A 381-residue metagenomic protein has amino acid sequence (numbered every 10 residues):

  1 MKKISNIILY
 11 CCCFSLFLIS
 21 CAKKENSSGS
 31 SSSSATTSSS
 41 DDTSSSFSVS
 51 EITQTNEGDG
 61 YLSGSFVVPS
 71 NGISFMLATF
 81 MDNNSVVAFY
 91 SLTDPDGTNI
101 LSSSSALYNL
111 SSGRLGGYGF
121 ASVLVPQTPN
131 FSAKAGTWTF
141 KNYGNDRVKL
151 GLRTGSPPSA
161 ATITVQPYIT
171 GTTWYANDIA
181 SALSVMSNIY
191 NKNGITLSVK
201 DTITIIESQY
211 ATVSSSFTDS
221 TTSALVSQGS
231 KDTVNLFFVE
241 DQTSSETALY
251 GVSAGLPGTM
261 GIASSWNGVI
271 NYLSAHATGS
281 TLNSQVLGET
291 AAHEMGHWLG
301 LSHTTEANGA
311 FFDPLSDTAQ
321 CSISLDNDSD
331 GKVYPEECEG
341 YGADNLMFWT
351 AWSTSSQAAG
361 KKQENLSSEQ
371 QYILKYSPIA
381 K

Functional and structural regions predicted by a protein language model:
M1-S20: Sec-dependent bacterial lipoprotein signal peptides
L16-I52: Bacterial Sec-dependent N-terminal signal peptides
D41-E57, D82-G119: Surface-exposed beta-strand/loop patches in noncatalytic accessory domains and peripheral targeting/linker segments
E57-V68: Surface-exposed ligand/attachment interfaces on beta-rich extracellular proteins
V68-M76: Extended extracellular/luminal ectodomain segments enriched in beta-structured repeat modules
D96-V148: Noncatalytic accessory or regulatory domains flanking protease catalytic cores in secreted, cell-surface, and selected
G144-T173: Exposed low-complexity, polar/acidic, P/S/T/G-rich flexible segments that act as propeptides, protease-susceptible
T162, P167-E294, W298-K381: Extracellular (secreted or membrane-anchored) zinc-dependent metallopeptidases, primarily metzincins but also closely
